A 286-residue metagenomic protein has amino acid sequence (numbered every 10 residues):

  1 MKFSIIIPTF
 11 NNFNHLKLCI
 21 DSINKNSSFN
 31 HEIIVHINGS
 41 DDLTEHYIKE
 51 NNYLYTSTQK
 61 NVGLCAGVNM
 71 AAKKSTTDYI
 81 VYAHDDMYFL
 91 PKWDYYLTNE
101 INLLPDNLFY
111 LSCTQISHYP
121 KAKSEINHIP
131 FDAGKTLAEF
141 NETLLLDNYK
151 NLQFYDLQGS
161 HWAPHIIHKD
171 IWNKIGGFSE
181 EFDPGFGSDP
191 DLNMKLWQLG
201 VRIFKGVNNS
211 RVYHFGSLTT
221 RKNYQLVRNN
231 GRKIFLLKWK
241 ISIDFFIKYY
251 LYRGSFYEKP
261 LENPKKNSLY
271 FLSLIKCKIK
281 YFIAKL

Functional and structural regions predicted by a protein language model:
N12-K25: Short, well-formed alpha-helical segments that are part of the catalytic scaffolds of diverse glycosyltransferases
S22, F29, I37-E45: A conserved acidic beta->alpha catalytic loop
T58-S75: Glycine-rich, basic loop-to-helix element that forms the pyrophosphate-binding segment of sugar-nucleotide handling
C65, L145-D170: A recurrent flexible, glycine/aromatic-enriched loop bordering the glycosyltransferase active site that acts as
I80: Short aromatic/hydrophobic "clamp" motif used to bind/position activated sugar donors
P91-A133: Conserved donor NDP-sugar-binding/catalytic core segment of glycosyltransferases
I116-H118, D183, K205-Q225, I234: Active-site donor/metal-binding and catalytic loop motifs of nucleotide-sugar-dependent glycosylation enzymes
Q158-G176, F182-S210: A short, conserved alpha-helix in the catalytic core of glycosyltransferases
